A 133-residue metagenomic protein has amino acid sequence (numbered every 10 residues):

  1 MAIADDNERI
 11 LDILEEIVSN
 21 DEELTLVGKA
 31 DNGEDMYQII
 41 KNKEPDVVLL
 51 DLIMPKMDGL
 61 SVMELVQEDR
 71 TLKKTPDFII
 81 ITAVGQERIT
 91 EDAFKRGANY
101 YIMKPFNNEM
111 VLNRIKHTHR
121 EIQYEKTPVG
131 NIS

Functional and structural regions predicted by a protein language model:
E8-G28: Two-component/phosphorelay signaling modules centered on CheY-like receiver
K29-V47: Acidic, metal-coordinating helix/loop segments flanking the phosphotransfer/catalytic sites of two-component signaling
N32-D35, D58-E64: Acidic catalytic/metal-coordinating carboxylates
M54: Receiver (REC) domain active-site loop signature in two-component systems and cognate sites in sensor histidine kinases
S61, G85-Y100: Alpha4 helix (beta4-alpha4-beta5 surface) of REC/receiver domains from two-component response regulators
F106-I115: C-terminal output helix
H117-S133: CheY-like receiver
